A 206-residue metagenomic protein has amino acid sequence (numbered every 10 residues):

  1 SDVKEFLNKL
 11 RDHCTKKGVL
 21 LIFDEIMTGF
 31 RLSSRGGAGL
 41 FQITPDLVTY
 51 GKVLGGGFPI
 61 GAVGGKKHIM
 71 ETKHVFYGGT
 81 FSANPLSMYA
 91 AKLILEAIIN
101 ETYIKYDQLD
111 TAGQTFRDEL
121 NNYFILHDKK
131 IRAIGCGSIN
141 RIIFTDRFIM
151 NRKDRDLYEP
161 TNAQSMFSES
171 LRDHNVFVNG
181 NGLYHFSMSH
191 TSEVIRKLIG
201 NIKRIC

Functional and structural regions predicted by a protein language model:
S1-C206: Conserved N-terminal phosphate-binding loop of PLP-dependent enzymes in the Aspartate aminotransferase
